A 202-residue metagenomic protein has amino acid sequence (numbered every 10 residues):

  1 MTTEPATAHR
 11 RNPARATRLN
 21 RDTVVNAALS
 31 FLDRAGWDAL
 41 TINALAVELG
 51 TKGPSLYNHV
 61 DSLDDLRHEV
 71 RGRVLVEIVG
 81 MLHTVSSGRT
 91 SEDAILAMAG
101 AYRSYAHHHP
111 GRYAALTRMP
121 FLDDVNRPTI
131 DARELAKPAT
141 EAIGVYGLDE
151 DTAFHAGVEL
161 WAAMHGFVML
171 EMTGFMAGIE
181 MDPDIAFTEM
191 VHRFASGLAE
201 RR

Functional and structural regions predicted by a protein language model:
M1-L19, R202: N-terminal intrinsically disordered/low-complexity leader segments
T23, A27, F31-D65, E69: Helix-turn-helix
G72-A97, R127-I130, E134-G144: Amphipathic alpha-helical linker/stalk segments
I78, S86-R89, I95-Y105, A186-R202: N-terminal hydrophobic signal/anchor transmembrane helix of membrane proteins
H83-R112, D123, E150, G157-L160: Hydrophobic alpha-helical connector segments
S104-V145, M169, T173-M181: Short secondary-structure transition hinges
D123-E159, I185-S196: Amphipathic alpha-helical packing segments from all-alpha helical-bundle domains
A162-E180, S196-R202: Amphipathic C-terminal alpha-helical segment
